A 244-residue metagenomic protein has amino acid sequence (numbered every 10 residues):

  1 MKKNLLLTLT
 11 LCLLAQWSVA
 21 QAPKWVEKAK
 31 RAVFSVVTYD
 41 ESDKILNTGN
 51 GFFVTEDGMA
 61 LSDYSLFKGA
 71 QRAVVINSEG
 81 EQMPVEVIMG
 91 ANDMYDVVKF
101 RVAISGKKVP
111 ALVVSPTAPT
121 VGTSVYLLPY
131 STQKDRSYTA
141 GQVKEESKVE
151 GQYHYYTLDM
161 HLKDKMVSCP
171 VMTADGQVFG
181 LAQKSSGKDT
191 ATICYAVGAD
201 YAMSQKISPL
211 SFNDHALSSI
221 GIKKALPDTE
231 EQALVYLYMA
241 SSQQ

Functional and structural regions predicted by a protein language model:
N4-L14: Sec-dependent N-terminal signal peptides
L14-A20: Sec/Tat signal peptide C-region and signal peptidase I cleavage site
Q21-E27, A70, K107-V109, V178-S242: C-terminal cap/linker of serine protease catalytic domains
Q21-P23, T38-D57, D63, E81-P84 (+4 more regions): A conserved glycine-rich beta-strand in the N-terminal activation segment of trypsin-fold
E27-S42, L237: A short, Trp-centered hydrophobic/proline-enriched beta-strand micro-motif
F34-V36, G51, G58, S62 (+10 more regions): Terminal peptide-recognition signature
T55-S137, Q152-Y155, D164-M166, E231-A233 (+1 more regions): Conserved active-site neighborhood of the chymotrypsin/trypsin-like protease fold
L162-A182: Catalytic nucleophile loop of clan PA
